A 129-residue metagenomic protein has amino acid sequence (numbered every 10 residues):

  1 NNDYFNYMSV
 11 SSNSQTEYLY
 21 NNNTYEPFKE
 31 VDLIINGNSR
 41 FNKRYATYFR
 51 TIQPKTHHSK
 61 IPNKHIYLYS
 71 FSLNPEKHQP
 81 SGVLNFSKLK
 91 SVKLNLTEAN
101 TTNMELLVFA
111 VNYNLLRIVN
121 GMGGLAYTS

Functional and structural regions predicted by a protein language model:
N1-S129: Flexible assembly/topogenesis modules
